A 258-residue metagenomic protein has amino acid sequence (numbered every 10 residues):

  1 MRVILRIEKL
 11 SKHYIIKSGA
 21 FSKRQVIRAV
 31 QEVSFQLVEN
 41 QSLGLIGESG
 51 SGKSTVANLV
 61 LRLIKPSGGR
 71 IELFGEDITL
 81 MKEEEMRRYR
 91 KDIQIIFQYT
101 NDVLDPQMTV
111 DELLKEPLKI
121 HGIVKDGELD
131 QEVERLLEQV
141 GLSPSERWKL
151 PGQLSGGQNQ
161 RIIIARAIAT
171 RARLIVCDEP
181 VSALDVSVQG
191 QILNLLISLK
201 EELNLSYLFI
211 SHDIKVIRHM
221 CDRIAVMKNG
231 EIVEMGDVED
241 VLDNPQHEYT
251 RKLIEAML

Functional and structural regions predicted by a protein language model:
A20-R24, I78-Q94, E112, I120 (+1 more regions): ABC ATPase NBD coupling module
L61: Helix-to-loop junction immediately C-terminal to a conserved catalytic motif
G69-D77: Conserved ABC transporter NBD signature motif
D77, E128-S145, I254-E255: Conserved ABC ATPase "signature" region
L150-L154, Q158: Conserved ABC ATPase signature
I217-H219: A short, surface-exposed alpha-helical micro-motif characterized by mixed small hydrophobic and charged/polar residues
